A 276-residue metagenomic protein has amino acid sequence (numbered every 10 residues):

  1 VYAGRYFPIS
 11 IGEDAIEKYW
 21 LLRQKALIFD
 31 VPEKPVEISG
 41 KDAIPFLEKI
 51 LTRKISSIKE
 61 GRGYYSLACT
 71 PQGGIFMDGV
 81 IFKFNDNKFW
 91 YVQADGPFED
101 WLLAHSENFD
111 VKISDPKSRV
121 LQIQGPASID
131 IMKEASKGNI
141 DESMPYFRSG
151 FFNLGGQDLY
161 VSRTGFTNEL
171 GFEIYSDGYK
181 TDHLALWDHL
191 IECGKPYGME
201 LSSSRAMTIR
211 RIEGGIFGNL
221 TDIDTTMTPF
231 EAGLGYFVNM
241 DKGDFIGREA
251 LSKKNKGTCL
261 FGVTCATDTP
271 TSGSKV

Functional and structural regions predicted by a protein language model:
V1-C69, G74: Acidic, proline/glycine-enriched N-terminal capping motif
V1-S10, F82-V276: Conserved, structured C-terminal
D30, D78, E173: Acidic active-site catalytic centers that drive phospho-/nucleotidyl reactions and related ester hydrolyses
E33-S39, T70, V80-I81, N87-A94: Short secondary-structure transition/capping motifs
S57-K59, L67-G74, G79-N85, A104-H105 (+1 more regions): Short, charge-rich binding segments
G63, F76, P196-M199: Short secondary-structure junction motifs
